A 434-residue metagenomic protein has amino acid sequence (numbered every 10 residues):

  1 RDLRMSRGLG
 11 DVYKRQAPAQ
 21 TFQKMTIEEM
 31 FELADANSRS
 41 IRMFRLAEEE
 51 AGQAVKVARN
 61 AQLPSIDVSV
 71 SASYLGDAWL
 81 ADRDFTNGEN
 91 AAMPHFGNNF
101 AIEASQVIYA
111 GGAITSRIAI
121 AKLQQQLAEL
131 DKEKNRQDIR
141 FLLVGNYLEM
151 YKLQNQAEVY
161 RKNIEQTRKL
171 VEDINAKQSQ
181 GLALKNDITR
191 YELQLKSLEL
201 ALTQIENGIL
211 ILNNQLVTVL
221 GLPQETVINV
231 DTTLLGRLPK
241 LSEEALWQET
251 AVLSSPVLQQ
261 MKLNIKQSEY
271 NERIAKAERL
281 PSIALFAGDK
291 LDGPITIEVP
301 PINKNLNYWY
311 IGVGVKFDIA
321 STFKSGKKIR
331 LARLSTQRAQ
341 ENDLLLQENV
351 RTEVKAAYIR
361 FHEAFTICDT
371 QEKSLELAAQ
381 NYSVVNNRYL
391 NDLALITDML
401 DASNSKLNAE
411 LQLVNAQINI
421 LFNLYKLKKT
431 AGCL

Functional and structural regions predicted by a protein language model:
R1-Q16: Single conserved hydrophobic/aromatic residue that forms the stacking wall/gate of nucleotide- or nucleobase-binding
K14, M25, E29, Q53 (+5 more regions): Periplasmic alpha-helical coiled-coil/stalk elements that build and connect Gram-negative outer-membrane
K14-D67, S71, Q224-E269, Q347: Bacterial Sec-pathway N-terminal export signals of envelope proteins
R42, S65-F85, A91-P94, S105-K134 (+6 more regions): Small/polar (Gly/Ser/Thr/Ala-rich) solvent-exposed segments that form structured loops/beta-strands/short helices used
M43-A58, N135, I139-E158, A176 (+4 more regions): Amphipathic alpha-helical coiled-coil segments
R59-N60, S105-V107, K276, G314-K316: Transmembrane beta-barrel domains of outer membrane proteins
G97-N99, G145, R190, S197 (+2 more regions): Transmembrane beta-barrel architecture of outer-membrane proteins
N98-A104, W247, W309-V315: Hydrophobic, lipid-facing positions within transmembrane beta-strands of outer-membrane proteins
